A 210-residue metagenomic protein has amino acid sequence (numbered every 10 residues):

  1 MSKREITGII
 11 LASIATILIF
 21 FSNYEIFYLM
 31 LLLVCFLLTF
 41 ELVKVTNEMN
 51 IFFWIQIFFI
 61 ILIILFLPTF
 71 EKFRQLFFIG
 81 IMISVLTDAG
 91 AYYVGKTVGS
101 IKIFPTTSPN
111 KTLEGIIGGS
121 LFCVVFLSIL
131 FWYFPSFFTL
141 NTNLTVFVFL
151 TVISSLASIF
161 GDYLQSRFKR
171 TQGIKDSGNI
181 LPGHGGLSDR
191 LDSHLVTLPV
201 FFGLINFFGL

Functional and structural regions predicted by a protein language model:
M1-L156: Membrane-embedded alpha-helical bundles of polytopic integral membrane proteins
T139-L144, H184-G185, L191, L210: Short, conserved aromatic-histidine micro-motifs
R170-S193: Interfacial loop-to-transmembrane junctions
T197-L198: C-terminal-most transmembrane helix of multi-pass membrane proteins
G203-L210: Juxtamembrane boundary at the C-terminal end of a transmembrane helix
